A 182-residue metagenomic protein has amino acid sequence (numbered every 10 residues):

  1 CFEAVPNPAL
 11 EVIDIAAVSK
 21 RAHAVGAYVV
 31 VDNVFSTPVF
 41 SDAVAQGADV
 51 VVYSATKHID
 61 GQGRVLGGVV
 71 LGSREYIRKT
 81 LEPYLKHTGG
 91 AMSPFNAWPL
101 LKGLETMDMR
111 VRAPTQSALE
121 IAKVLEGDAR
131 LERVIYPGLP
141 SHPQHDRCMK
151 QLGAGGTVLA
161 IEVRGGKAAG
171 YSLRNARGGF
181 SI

Functional and structural regions predicted by a protein language model:
C1-R130, I135: Conserved PLP-enzyme active-site core in the AAT-like
L131-I182: Conserved C-terminal alpha-helix-loop-beta "cap" of PLP-dependent enzymes that closes/shapes the active-site mouth
